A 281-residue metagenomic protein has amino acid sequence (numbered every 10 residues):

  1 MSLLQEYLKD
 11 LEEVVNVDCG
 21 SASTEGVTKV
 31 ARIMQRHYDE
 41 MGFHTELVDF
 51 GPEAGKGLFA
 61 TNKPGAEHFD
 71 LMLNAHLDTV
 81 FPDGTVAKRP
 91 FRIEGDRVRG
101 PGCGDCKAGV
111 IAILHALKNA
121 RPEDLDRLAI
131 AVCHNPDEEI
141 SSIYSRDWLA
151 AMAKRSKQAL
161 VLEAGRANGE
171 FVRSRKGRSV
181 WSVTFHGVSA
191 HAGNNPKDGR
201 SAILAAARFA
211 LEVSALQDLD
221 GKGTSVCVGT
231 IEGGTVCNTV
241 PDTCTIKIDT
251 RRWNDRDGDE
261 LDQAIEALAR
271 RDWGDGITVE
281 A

Functional and structural regions predicted by a protein language model:
M1-P101, P122: Acidic/His- and Gly-rich active-site-bordering loop/insert found across diverse amide/peptide-bond hydrolases
M1-S2, C19, H37, D49-G51 (+4 more regions): Metal-dependent amide/peptide-bond hydrolase catalytic core, centered on the "pita-bread" metallohydrolase fold
E12, Q35, I111-L114, K118 (+4 more regions): Predominant activation on well-ordered alpha-helical scaffold segments within soluble catalytic domains
E46, M72, A131-C133, E280: A structural signal for isolated positions on well-ordered beta-strands in alpha/beta enzyme cores
D70-M72, V98, K157-V161, S182: Short glycine-aspartate micro-motif
F81, R97-I111, H191: Glycine/serine-rich anion-binding loops at beta->alpha junctions that coordinate negatively charged ligand groups
C106-K176: Acidic/histidine-rich catalytic neighborhood of metal-dependent amide-processing enzymes
